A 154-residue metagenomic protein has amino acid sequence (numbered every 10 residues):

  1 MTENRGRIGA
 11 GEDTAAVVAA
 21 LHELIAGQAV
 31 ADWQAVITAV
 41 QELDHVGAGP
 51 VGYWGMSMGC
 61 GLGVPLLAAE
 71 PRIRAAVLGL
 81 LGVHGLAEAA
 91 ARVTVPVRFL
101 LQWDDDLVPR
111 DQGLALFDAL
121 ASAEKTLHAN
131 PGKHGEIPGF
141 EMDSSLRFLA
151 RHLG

Functional and structural regions predicted by a protein language model:
M1-A10: Conserved alpha/beta-hydrolase
G9-D44: Alpha/beta-hydrolase active-site loop
Q34-R92: Primarily recognizes the serine-hydrolase "nucleophile elbow" in alpha/beta-hydrolase and SGNH/GDSL folds
V93, F99-L101, D105: Short beta-strand/loop motif that positions the catalytic acidic residue of the alpha/beta-hydrolase fold
V95, P109-D118: Short alpha-helix in the alpha/beta-hydrolase fold that links the catalytic acid
W103-V108, G135-E136: Acidic catalytic loop of the alpha/beta-hydrolase fold
L114, D118-G135: Catalytic histidine neighborhood in serine/cysteine hydrolases with alpha/beta-hydrolase-type architecture
P131, P138-G154: Catalytic active-site module of serine/aspartate enzymes centered on a nucleophile-bearing elbow/loop
